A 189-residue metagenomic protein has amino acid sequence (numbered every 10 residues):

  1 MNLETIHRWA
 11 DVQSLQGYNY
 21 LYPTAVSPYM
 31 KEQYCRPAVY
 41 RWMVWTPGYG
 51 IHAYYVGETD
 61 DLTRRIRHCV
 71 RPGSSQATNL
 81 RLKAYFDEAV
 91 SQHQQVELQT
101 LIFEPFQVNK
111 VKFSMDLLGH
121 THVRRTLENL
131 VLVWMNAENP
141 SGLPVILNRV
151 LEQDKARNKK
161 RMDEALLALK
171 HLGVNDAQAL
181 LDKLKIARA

Functional and structural regions predicted by a protein language model:
M1-Y54, T59-A189: Boundary/linker segments flanking structured domains
